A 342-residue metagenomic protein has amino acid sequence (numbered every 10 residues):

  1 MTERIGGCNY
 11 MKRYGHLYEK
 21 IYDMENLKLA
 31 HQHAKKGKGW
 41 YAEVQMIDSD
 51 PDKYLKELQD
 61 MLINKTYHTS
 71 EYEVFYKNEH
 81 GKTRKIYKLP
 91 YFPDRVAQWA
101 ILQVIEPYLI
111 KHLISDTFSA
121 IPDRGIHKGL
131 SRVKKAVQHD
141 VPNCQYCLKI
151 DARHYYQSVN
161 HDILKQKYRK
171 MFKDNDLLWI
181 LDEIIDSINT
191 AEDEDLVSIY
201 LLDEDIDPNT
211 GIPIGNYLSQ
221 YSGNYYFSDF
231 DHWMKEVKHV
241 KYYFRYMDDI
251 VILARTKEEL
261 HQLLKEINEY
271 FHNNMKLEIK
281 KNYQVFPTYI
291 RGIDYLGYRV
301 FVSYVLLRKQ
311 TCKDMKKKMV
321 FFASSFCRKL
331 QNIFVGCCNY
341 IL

Functional and structural regions predicted by a protein language model:
M1-K56: Non-catalytic, polymerase-adjacent accessory regions of viral genome-replication enzymes
T2, W99, L201-N209, H261 (+1 more regions): Right-hand nucleic-acid polymerase module
E3, K38-Q45, S70-V96, H112-R124 (+2 more regions): Short, conserved non-catalytic motifs in the polymerase core
E3-R4, R13-L17, L102-N160: Active-site-proximal segment of RNA-dependent polymerases
I47-E71: Amphipathic alpha-helical blocks
M61-L62, A136-M247, V251-E266, P287: Conserved polymerase palm-domain catalytic core
N268-L277: A common structural junction motif
